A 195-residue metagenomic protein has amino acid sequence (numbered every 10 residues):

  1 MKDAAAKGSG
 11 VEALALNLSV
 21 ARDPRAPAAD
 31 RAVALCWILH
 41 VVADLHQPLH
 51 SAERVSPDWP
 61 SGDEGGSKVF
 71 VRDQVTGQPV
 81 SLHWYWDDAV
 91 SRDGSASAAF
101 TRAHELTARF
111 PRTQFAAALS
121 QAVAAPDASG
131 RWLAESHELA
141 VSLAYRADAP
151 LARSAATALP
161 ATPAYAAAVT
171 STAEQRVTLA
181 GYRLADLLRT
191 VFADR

Functional and structural regions predicted by a protein language model:
M1-S95: Acidic/His-rich structured neighborhood in mature extracellular/periplasmic domains
A26-A29, A168, Q175, A193: Surface-exposed, polar/charged faces of alpha-helical domains in mature secreted/periplasmic/lumenal proteins
V42, V191-R195: Alpha-helix capping/termination and helix-coil
V69-Q175: An amphipathic alpha-helical core segment
V177, G181: C-terminal substrate/ligand-recognition segments
L184: Divalent metal-coordination and catalytic microenvironments
